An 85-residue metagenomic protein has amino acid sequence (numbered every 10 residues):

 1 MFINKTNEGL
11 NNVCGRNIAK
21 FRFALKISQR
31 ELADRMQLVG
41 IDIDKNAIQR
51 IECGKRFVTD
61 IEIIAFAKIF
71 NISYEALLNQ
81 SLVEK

Functional and structural regions predicted by a protein language model:
M1-L25: A short, Lys/Arg-rich alpha-helix, primarily the initiator
F2-G9, K68, E75-K85: Short, charged recognition helix plus adjacent turn of helix-turn-helix-like nucleic-acid-binding domains
N17, A47-R50, A76: Residue-level recognition of specific faces of alpha-helices
N17, S28, T59-E62, S73: Residues that mark the N-terminal boundary/hinge immediately upstream of a DNA-recognition element
F21, R35, I51, Q80: Residues in the recognition helix of alpha-helical DNA-binding motifs
K26-R50: Short alpha-helical DNA-recognition segment
L32, E62-F70, L77-L78: Hydrophobic micro-packing sites on short alpha-helices
N46, C53-A67, E84: Short, basic-rich loop-to-helix N-cap that marks the start of a DNA-contacting helix
